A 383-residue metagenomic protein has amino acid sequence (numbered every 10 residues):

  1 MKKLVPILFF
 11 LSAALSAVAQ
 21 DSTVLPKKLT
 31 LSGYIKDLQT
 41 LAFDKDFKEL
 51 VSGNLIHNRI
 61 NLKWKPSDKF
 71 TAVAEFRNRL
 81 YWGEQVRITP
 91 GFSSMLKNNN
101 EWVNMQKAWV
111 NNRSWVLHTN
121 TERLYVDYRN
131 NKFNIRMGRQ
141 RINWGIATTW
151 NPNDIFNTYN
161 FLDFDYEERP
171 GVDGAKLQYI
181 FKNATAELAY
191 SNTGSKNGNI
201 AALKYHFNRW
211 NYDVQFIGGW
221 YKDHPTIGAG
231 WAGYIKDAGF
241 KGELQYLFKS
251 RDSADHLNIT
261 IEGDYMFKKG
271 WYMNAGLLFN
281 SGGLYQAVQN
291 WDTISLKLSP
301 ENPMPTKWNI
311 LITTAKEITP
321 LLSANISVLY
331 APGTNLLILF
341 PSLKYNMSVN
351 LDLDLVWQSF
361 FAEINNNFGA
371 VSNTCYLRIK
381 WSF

Functional and structural regions predicted by a protein language model:
D21-D44, A74, T185: Transmembrane beta-strand segments of Gram-negative outer membrane beta-barrel proteins
T23, L62-P66, D127-N130, Q178-F181 (+10 more regions): Residue-level signature of outer-membrane beta-barrel architecture
L29, D68-A72, K132-I135, N183-L188 (+6 more regions): Repeated loop/turn-to-beta-strand initiation elements of outer-membrane beta-barrel proteins
G33-Q39, A74-N78, M137-R139, L188-N192 (+7 more regions): Transmembrane beta-barrel strands of outer-membrane/channel proteins
S52-I56, L117-E122, R129, R169-D173 (+9 more regions): Residues that define the transmembrane beta-barrel architecture of outer-membrane proteins
K63-T185, A362: Outer membrane beta-barrel
Y234-S327: Detector for outer-membrane/organellar transmembrane beta-barrel domains, recognizing the amphipathic beta-strand
I312-K316, Y345, N350-D352, V356-S359 (+1 more regions): Outer-membrane beta-barrel "beta-signal"
